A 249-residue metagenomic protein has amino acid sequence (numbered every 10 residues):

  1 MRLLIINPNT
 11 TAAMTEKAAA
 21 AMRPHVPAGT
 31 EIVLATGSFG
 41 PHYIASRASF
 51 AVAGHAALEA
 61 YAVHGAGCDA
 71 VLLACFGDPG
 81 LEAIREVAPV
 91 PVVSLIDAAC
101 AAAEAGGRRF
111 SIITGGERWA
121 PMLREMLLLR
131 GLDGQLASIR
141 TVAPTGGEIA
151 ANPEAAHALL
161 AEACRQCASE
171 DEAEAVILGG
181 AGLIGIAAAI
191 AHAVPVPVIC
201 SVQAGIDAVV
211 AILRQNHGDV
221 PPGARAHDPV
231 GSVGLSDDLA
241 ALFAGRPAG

Functional and structural regions predicted by a protein language model:
M1-A56, G115-P153, V233, L239-G249: N-terminal glycine-rich anion-binding loop in soluble enzyme alpha/beta folds
I5-I6, C68-C75, E172-A181: Periplasmic-binding protein-like
A21, P27, V33-G40, I44-S49 (+3 more regions): C-terminal alpha-helical cap/extension of soluble enzyme domains
S46-A66, A155-A163: Glycine-rich, highly charged phosphate/nucleotide-binding loops
A53-L58, S111-M122, L159-E162, H217-V233: A polyampholytic, Gly/Pro-enriched intrinsically disordered region
R85-G106, I190-V209: Short, acidic/small-residue loops that bind anionic groups at enzyme active sites
P144-L183, A189, A193-V194: Glycine-rich phosphate/pyrophosphate-binding loop and the adjoining helix
